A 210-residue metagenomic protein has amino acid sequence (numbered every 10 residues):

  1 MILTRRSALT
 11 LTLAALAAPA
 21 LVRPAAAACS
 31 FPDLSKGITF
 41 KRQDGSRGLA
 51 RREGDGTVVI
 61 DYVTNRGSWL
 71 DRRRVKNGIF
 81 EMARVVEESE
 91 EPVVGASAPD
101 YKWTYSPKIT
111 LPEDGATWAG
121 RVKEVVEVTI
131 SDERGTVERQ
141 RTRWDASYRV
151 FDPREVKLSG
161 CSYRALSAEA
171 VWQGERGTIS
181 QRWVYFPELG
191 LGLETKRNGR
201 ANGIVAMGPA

Functional and structural regions predicted by a protein language model:
M1-A15: N-terminal secretory signal peptides and thylakoid transit peptides that target proteins across membranes
A15-L16, S167: Generic hydrophobic alpha-helical segments
A20-C29: C-terminal segment of N-terminal export signals and the immediately downstream linker at the start of the mature
A28-G95, P99-K102, V125-A210: Acidic, serine/threonine-rich low-complexity disordered tracts
K108-V122: Surface-exposed helix/loop patches within compact recognition domains
